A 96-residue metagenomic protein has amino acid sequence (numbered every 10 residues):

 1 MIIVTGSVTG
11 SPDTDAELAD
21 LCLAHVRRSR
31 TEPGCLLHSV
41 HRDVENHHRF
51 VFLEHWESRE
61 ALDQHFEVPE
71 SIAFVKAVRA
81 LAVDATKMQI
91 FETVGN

Functional and structural regions predicted by a protein language model:
M1, A19, V44-E45, E54: Short hydrophobic/aromatic segments of transmembrane alpha-helices and their interfaces
I2, V40-N46, F74-N96: Glycine-rich beta-strand-turn "strand-cap" elements at beta-sheet edges
I2-V8: Active-site-flanking beta-strand signature of metal-NTP-handling nucleotidyl enzymes and homologous cyclase-like
G6, L18, H38-V40, F50-F52 (+1 more regions): Hydrophobic packing within well-folded, soluble alpha/beta domains
G10-D15: Short, surface-exposed ligand-recognition loops at beta-strand->loop->(often short) alpha-helix junctions that present
V26-V51: Short, glycine- and small/hydrophobic-rich beta-strand elements in well-ordered beta-sheets
R28-L36, H55-Q89: An amphipathic, aromatic/His-enriched active-site/gating alpha helix that lines ligand/cofactor pockets
